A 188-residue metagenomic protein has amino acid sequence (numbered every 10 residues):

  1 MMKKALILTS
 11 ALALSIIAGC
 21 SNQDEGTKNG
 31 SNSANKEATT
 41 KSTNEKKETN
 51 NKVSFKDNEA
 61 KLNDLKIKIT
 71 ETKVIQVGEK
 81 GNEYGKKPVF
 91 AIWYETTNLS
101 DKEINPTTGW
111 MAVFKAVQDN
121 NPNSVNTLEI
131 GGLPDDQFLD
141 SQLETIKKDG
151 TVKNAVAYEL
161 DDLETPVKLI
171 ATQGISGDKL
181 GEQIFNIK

Functional and structural regions predicted by a protein language model:
M1-A5: Positively charged n-region of N-terminal signal peptides that target proteins for export
I7, A11, S15, S21-T70: N-terminal, intrinsically disordered, polar/charged segments of Gram-positive cell-envelope systems that serve as
V53-K56, I75-K80, Q137-Q142, K153-N154: Short structured motifs
K61-N63, L99, V117-S124, K148 (+2 more regions): A short, structured loop/turn motif at beta-sheet edges
I67, F90-I92, N154-V156: Hydrophobic residues positioned within well-ordered beta-strands of beta-sheet architectures
K73-A91, E103-N105, L143-K147: Short, solvent-exposed beta-strand/turn "edge" segments of beta-rich domains on protein surfaces
T97-K147: The feature marks short-to-medium sequence segments in extracytoplasmic or secretory-pathway proteins
M111, T145-K188: Surface-exposed edge beta-strand/loop patches
